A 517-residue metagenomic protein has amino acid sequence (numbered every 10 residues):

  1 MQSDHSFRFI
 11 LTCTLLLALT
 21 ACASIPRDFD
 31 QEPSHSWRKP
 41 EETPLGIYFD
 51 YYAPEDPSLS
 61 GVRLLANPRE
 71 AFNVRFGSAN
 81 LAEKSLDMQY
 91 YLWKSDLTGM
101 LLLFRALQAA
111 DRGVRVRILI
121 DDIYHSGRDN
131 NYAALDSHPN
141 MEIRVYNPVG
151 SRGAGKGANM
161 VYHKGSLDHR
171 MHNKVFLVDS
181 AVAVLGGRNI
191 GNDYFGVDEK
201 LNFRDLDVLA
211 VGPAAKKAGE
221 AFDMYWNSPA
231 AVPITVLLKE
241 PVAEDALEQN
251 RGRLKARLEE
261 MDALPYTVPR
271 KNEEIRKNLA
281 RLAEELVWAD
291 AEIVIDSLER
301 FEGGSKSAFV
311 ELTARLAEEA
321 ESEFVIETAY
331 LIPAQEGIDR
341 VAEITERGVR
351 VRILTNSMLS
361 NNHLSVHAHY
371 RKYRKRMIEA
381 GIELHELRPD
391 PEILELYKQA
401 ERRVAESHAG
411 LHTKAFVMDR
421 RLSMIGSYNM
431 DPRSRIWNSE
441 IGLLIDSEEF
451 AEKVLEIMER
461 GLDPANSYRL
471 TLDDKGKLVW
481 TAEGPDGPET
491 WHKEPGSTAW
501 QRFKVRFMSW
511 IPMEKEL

Functional and structural regions predicted by a protein language model:
Q2-L11: Bacterial N-terminal signal peptides that target proteins for export
I10-T20: Bacterial N-terminal signal peptides
C22-K174, V178-L517: Charged, low-complexity intrinsically disordered terminal segments
